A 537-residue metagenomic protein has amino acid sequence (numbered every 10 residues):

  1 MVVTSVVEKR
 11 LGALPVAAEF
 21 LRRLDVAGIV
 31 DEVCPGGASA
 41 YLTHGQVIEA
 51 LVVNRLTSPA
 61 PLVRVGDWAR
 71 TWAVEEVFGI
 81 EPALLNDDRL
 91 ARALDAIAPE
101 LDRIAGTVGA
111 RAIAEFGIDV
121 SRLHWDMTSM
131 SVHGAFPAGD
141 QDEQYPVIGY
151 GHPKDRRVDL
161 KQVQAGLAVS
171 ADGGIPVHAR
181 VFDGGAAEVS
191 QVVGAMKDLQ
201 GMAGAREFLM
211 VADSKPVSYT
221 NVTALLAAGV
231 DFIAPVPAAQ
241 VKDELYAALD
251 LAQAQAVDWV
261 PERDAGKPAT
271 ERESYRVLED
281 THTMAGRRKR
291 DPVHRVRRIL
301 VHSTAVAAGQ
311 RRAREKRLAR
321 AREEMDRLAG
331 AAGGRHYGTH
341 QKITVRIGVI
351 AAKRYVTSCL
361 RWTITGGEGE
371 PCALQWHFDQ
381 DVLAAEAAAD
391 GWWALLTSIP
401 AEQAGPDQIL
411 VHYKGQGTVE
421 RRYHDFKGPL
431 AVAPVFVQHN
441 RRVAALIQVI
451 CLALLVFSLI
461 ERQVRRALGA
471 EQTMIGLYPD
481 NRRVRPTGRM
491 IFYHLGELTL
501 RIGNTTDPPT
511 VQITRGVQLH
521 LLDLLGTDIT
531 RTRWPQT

Functional and structural regions predicted by a protein language model:
M1-A18, L24-T537: Anion-binding and metal-coordination hotspots
